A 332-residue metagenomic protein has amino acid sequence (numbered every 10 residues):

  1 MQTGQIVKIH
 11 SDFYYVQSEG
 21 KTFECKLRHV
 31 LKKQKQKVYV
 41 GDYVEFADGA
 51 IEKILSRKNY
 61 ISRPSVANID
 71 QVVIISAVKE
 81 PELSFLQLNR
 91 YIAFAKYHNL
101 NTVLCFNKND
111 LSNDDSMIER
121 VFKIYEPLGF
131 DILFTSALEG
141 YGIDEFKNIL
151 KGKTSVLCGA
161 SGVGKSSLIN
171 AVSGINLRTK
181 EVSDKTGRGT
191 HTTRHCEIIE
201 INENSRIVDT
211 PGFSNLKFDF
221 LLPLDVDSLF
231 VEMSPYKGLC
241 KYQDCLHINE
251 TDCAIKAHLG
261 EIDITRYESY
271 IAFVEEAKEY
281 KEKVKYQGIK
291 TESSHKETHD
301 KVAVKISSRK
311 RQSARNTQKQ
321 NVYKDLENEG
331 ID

Functional and structural regions predicted by a protein language model:
M1-H10: Structural detector for short beta-strands of small beta-barrel domains
D12-V16: Short aromatic-glycine-enriched beta-strand elements
T22-K37: Beta-strand/loop nucleic-acid-binding surfaces
K35-V40, A47-G49, S56-Y60, P64-S65 (+4 more regions): Helix-rich effector regions associated with P-loop NTPase G domains
D70-S76, Y97-N109, G129-T135: Conserved beta-strand/loop subsegment of P-loop NTPase cores
L86-Y97: Histidine-anchored nucleotide/phosphate-binding helix
L111-V163: Canonical P-loop GTPase G-domain recognition
